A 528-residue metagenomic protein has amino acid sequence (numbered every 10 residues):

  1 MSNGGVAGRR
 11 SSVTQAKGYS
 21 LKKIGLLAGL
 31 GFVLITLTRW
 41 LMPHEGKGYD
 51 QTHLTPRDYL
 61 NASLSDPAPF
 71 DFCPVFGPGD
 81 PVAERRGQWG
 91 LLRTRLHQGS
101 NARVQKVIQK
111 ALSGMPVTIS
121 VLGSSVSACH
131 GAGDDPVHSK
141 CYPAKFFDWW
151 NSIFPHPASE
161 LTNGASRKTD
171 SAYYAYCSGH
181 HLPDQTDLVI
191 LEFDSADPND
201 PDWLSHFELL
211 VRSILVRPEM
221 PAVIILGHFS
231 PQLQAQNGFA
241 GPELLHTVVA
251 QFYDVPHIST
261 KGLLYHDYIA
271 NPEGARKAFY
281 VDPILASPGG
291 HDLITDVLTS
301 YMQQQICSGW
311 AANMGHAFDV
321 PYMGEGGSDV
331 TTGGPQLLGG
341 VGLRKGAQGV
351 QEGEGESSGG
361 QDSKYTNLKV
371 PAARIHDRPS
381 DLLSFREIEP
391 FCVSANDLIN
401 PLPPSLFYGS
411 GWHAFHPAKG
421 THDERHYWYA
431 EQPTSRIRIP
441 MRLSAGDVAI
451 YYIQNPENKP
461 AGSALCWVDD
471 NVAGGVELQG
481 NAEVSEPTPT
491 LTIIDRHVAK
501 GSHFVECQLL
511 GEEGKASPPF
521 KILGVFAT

Functional and structural regions predicted by a protein language model:
M1-V121, V126-D135, P155-P157, D292-T528: N-terminal secretory targeting modules
G99-V107, P143, F147, D170-L182 (+2 more regions): Alpha-helical scaffolding within the catalytic cores of extracellular/periplasmic polymer-degrading hydrolases
V121, A128, A132, S171-L204 (+1 more regions): Oxyanion-hole/transition-state-stabilizing segment in secreted/luminal serine hydrolases and related acyltransferases
S125-A128, S166-S171, I190, D194-D200 (+3 more regions): Solvent-exposed loop/turn segments at secondary-structure junctions within structured extracellular/periplasmic domains
P143-L161: Signal peptide-proximal N-terminal region of secreted/periplasmic/extracellular or secretory-lumen proteins
V216-I224, V255: A short helix->loop->beta-strand "cap" motif at the edges of active sites that frequently abuts
H228-G262: Substrate-gating cap/lid alpha-helix
A286-G289: Accessory beta->alpha helical hairpin/"wing" motif in late/C-terminal subdomains of nucleic-acid enzymes
